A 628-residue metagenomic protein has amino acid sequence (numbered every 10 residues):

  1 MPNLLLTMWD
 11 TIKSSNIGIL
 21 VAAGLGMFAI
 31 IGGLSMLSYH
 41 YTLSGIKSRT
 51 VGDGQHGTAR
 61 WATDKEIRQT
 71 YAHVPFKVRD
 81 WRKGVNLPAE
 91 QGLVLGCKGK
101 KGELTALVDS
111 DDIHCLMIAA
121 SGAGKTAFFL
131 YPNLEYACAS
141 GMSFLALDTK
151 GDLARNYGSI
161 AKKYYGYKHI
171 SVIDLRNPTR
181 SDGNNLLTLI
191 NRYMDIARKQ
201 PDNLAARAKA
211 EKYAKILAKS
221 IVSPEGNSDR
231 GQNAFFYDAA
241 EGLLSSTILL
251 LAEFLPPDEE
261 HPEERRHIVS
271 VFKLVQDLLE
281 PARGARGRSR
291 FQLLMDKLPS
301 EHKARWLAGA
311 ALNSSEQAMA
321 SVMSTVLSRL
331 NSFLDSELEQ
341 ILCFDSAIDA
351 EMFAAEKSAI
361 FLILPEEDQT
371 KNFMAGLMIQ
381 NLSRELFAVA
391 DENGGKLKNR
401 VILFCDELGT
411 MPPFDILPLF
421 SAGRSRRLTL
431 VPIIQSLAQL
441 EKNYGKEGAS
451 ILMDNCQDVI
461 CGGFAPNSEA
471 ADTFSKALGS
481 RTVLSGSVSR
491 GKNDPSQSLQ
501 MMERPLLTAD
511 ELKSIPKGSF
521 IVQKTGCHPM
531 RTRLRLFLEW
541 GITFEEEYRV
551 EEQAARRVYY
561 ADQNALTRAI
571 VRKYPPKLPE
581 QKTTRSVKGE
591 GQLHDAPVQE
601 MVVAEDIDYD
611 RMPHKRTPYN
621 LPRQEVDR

Functional and structural regions predicted by a protein language model:
M1-A123, A127-E135, S140, T179 (+4 more regions): Basic- and hydrophobic-enriched, low-structure N-terminal and domain-boundary segments that flank ATP-binding catalytic
P2-N3, A470-A477, C527-M530: Short intrinsically disordered, low-complexity coil segments enriched in acidic
H56, D64, Q500, P529-R531 (+1 more regions): General helical secondary-structure elements
R68, A72, R82, F373 (+2 more regions): A short glycine-/small-residue-rich loop at the edge of a beta-strand within enzyme catalytic domains
V94-G102, A106-L428, N443, D510-R531 (+2 more regions): P-loop NTPase motor domains
F420-A422, R426-I521: Conserved ATP-driven motor cores of ASCE-family P-loop NTPases powering translocation/secretion/packaging/pilus
R535: Short, surface-exposed polybasic-aromatic patches that bind anionic ligands, especially phosphate groups
